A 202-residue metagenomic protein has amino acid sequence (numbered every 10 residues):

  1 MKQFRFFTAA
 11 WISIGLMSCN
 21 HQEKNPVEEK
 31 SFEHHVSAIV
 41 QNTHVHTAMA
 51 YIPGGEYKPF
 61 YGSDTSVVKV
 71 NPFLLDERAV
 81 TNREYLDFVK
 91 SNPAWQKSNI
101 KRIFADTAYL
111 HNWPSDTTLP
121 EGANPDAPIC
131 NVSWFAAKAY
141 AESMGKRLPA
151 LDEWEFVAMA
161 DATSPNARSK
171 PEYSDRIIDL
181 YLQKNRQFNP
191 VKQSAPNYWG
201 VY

Functional and structural regions predicted by a protein language model:
M1-F7: Bacterial N-terminal signal peptides that target proteins for export
T8-S13: Hydrophobic helical h-region of N-terminal Sec-dependent signal peptides in bacterial secretory/periplasmic proteins
M17-S18: C-terminal motif of bacterial Sec signal peptides marking the signal peptidase cleavage site
E23-S37: Short, low-complexity, disordered segments immediately C-terminal to signal peptides in bacterial exported proteins
P26-E29, K58, S115-Y202: Functional-site microenvironments in short loops/helix caps that host divalent-cation chemistry
N42-D106, N131-F135: A short glycine-rich, aromatic-capped structural motif
G62, N112-S115: LRR flanking "cap" motifs
K97-W113, E155-A158: Acidic helix-start/capping segments at beta-turn-to-alpha-helix junctions
